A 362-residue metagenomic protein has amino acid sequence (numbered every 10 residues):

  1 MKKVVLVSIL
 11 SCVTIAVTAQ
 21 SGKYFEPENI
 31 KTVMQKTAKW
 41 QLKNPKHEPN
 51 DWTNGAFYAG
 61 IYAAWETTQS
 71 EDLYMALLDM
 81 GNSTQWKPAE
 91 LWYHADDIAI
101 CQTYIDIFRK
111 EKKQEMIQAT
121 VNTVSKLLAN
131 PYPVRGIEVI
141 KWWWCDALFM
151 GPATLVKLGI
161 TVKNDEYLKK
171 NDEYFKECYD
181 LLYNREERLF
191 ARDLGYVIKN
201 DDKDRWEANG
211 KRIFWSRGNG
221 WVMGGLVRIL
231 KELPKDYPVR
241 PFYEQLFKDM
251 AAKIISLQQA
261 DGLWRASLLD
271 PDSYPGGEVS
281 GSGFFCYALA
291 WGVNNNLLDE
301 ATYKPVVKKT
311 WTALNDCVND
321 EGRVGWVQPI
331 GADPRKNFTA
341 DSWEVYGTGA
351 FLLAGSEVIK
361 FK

Functional and structural regions predicted by a protein language model:
M1-G22: Bacterial Sec-dependent N-terminal signal peptides
S11, G136-E138, E207-A208: Short acidic (Asp/Glu) patches
S11, G22-G55, Y62-S83, K87-C101 (+4 more regions): CBM-like carbohydrate-recognition segments
N29-M34, M75-L78, N122, K126-P133 (+2 more regions): Acidic-glycine-rich active-site phosphate/pyrophosphate-binding loop
V33, W86-K87, I137-K141, A191 (+2 more regions): Surface loop/turn signatures of beta-propeller and other carbohydrate-active proteins
F57-G60, I100-T103, A147, G151-T154: The tetratricopeptide repeat
M116-L155: Asp-box/WD-like beta-propeller blade repeats and closely related beta-sheet repeat scaffolds
C145-D146, A153-L268, P275-C286, L298-V327 (+4 more regions): Extended ligand-binding clefts on enzyme/binding-domain cores
